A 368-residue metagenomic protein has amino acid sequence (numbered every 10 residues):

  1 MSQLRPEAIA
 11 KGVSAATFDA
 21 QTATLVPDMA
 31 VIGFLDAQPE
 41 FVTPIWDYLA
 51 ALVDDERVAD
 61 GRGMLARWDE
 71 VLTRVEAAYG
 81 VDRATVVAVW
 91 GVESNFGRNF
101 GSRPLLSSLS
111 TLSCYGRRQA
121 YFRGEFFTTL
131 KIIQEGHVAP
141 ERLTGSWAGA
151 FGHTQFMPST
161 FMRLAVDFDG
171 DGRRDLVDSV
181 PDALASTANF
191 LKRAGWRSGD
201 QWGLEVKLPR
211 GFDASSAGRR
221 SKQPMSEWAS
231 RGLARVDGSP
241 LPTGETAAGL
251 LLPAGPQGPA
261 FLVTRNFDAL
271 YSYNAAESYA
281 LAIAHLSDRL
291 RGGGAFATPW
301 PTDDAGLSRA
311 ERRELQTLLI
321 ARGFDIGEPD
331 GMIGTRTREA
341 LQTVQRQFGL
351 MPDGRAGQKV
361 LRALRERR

Functional and structural regions predicted by a protein language model:
M1-A23, R322, R346, R362-R368: N-terminal secretory targeting signals
Q3-E7, V71, S108, L315 (+1 more regions): A general alpha-helix detector
V13-E245, G258-F261, F267-S287, R291-R309 (+3 more regions): Catalytic glycan-binding domains that act on GlcNAc-containing polysaccharides
T246-F261, R309-L319: Short glycine/proline-rich, acidic loop/turn segments that cap or connect secondary-structure elements
L307-R312, I320-L364: Short acidic, glycine/serine/threonine-rich helix-capping segments at coil-helix boundaries
